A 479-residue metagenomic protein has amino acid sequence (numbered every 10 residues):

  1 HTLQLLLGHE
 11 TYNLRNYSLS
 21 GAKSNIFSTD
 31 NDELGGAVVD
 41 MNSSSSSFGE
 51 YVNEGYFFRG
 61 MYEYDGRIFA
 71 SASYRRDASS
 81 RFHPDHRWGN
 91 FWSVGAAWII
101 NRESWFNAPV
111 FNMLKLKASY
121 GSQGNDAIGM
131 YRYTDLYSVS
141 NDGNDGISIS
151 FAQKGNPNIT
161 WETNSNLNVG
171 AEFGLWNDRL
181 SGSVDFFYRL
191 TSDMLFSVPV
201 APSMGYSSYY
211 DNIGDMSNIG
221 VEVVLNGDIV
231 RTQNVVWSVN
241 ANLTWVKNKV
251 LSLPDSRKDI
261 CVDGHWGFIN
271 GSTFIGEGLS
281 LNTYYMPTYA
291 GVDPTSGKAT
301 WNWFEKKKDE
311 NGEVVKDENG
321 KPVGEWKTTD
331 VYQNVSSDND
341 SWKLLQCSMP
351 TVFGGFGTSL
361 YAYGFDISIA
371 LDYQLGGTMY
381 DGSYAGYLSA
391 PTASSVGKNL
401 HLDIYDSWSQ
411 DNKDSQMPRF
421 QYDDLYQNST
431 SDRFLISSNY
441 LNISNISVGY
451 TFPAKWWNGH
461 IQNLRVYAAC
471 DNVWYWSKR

Functional and structural regions predicted by a protein language model:
H1-G276, T430-R479: Extracellular/periplasmic, surface-exposed regions of secreted and cell-surface proteins
V39, L136-S138, N164, P199-V200 (+9 more regions): Short capping/connector residues at structural and topological boundaries
Y74, P287, A370-Y380, L435 (+1 more regions): Long, contiguous hydrophobic alpha-helical segments, chiefly transmembrane helices and signal peptides
S79, Q374-R465, C470-D471: Extracytoplasmic gating/loop element in the C-terminal half of outer-membrane beta-barrel translocons and assembly
S79-S80, T191-S192, D309-N311, G376-T378: A short local loop/turn or secondary-structure capping micro-motif enriched for an aromatic residue
W98-I100, I229, S348-P350, G354 (+2 more regions): Proline-rich low-complexity regions
D211, D228-Q346, L388, N412 (+2 more regions): Conserved small-residue
C347-G382: Glycine-rich, aromatic-lined ligand/substrate-binding cores of catalytic and carbohydrate-binding domains
